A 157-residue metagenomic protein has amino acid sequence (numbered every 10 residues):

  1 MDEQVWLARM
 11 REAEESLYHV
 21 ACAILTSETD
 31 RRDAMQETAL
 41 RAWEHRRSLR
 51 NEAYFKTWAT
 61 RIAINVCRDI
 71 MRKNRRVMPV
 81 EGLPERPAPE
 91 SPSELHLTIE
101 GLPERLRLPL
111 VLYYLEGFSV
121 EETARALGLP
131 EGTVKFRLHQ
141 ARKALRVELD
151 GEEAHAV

Functional and structural regions predicted by a protein language model:
M1-H19, R32: A short, charge-rich alpha-helical start-of-domain segment used by transcription regulators
Q4-W6, M78-E81, R125-A126, R142-V157: C-terminal edge and immediately downstream basic/flexible tail or linker adjoining helix-turn-helix-like DNA-binding
W6-A8, E94-P103: Short amphipathic alpha-helical boundary/capping segments
E14, C22, A39-W43, A53-R76 (+2 more regions): Σ70-family region 2.3-2.4 aromatic/basic alpha-helix that recognizes the −10 promoter and nucleates DNA melting
E14, Y18, A39, P103 (+2 more regions): C-terminal flanking helix
I64, R68, L127-G151: DNA-recognition helix of helix-turn-helix
D69-E90, A154-A156: Short, basic/polar amphipathic helix motif occurring as a linker/hinge flanking DNA-binding modules in transcription
P109-Y113: A short pre-motif secondary-structure segment
